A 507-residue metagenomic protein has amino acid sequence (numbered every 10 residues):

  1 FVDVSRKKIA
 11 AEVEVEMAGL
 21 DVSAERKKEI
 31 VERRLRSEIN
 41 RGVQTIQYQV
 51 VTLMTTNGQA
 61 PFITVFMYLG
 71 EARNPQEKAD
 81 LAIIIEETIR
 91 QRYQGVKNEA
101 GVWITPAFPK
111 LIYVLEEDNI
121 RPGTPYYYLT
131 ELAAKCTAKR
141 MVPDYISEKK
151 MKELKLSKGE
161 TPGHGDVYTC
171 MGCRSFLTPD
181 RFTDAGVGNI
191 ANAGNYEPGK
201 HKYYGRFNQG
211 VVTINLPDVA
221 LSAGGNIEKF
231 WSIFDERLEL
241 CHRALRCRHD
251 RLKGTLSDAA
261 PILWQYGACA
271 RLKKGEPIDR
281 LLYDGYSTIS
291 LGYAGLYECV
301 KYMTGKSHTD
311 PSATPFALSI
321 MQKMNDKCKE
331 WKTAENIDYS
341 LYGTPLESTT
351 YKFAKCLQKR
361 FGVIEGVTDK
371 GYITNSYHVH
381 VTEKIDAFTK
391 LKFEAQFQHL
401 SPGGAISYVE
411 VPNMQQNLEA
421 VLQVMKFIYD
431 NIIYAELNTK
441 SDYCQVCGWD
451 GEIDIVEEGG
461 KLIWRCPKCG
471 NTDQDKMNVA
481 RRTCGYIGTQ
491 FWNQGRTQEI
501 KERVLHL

Functional and structural regions predicted by a protein language model:
F1-G285, K306, D310-K468, T472 (+1 more regions): Conserved catalytic cores of very large enzyme subunits
I39-V43, Q47, K301-Y302, R496-E502: Metallocofactor- and cofactor-centric catalytic cores in central/energy metabolism, strongly enriched
M67, I289-Y302, Q322, R482: Contiguous, well-ordered alpha-helical segments that form the cores/surfaces of helical PPI scaffolds
V211, L216, Y286-S290, R481-C484 (+2 more regions): Generic secondary-structure boundary/loop-capping signal
G292-G295, G403, G485, G495: Glycine-centered flexibility sites
G470-L507: Long insertion/accessory domains within large nucleic-acid-processing enzymes
